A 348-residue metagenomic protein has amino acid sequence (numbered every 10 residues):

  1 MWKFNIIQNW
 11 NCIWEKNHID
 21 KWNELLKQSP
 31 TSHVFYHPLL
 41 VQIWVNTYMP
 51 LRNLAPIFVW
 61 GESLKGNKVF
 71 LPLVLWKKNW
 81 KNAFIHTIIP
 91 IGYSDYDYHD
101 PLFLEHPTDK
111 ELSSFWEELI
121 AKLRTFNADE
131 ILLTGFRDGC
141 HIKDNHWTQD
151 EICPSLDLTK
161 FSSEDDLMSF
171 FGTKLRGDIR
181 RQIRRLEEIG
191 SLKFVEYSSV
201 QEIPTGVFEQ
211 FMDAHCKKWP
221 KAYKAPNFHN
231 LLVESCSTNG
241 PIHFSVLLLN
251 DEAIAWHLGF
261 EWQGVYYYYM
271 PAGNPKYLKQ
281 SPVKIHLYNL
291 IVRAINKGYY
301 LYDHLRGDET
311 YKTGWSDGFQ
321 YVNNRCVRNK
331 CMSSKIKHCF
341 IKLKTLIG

Functional and structural regions predicted by a protein language model:
W2-F4, Q8, L75, R137-F170 (+1 more regions): Active-site/acyl-donor-binding loops of N-acyltransferases
W2-I88, T134-C153, F161-S163, L167-K279: A conserved beta-strand-loop-helix scaffold within acyl/acetyltransferase catalytic domains
A55-P56, W60, K78-D150, Q263-F319: Acyl-donor binding region in acyl/amide transferases
Y98-P101, T159-F161, R181-R185, A222-A225 (+5 more regions): Short, surface-exposed, polar/charged, turn-prone segments marking secondary-structure boundaries
L104, L167-M168, K218, N274-Y277 (+3 more regions): A short, structure-level motif marking secondary-structure boundaries and short turns
F115-L119, L232, L343: Generic hydrophobic alpha-helical segments
D178-R181, S199-Q201, R293, H304-L305 (+1 more regions): A general structural signal for short secondary-structure boundary/capping elements
